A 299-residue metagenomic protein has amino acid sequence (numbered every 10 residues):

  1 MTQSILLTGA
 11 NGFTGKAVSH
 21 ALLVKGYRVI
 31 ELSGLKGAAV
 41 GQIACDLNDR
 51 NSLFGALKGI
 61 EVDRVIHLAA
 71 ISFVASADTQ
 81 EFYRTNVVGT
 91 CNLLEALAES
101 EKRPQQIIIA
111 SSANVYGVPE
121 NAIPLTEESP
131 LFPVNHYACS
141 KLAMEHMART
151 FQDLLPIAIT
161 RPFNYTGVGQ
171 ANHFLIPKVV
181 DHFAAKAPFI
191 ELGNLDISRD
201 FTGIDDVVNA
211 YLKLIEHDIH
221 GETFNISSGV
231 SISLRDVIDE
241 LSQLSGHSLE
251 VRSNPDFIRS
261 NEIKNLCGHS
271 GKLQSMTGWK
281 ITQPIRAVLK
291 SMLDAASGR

Functional and structural regions predicted by a protein language model:
I5-V24: N-terminal Rossmann NAD(P)H-binding glycine-rich loop of SDR-like oxidoreductase domains
T8, L32, V65-A69, I107-A113 (+1 more regions): SDR active-site strand-loop-helix element
Y27-K36: Conserved glycine-rich Rossmann-like NAD(P)H-binding loop of the short-chain dehydrogenase/reductase
K36-D49: Rossmann-fold cofactor-recognition segment
L47-T85: NAD(P)H-binding glycine-rich loop region in Rossmannoid oxidoreductase-like domains and their noncatalytic homologs
Q80, R84-N92, Q106, V115-I159 (+1 more regions): Catalytic helix-loop patch of NAD(P)-dependent Rossmann-fold dehydrogenases
N121-A122, L142, H146-D200, I204-V208 (+2 more regions): NAD(P)-dependent short-chain dehydrogenase/reductase
A185-R299: C-terminal substrate-binding subdomain of Rossmann-fold SDR/epimerase-dehydratase oxidoreductases
